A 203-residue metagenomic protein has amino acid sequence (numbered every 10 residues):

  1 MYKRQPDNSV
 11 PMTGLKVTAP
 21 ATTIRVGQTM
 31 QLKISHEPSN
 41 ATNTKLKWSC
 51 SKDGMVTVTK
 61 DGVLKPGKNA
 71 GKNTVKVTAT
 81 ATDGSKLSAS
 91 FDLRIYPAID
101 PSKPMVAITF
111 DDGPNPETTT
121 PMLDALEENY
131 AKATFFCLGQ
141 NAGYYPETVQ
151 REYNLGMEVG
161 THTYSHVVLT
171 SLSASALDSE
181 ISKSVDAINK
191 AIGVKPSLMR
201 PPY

Functional and structural regions predicted by a protein language model:
M1: Active-site loops and adjacent core secondary-structure elements that bind or stabilize anionic groups
R4-P97: Extracytoplasmic soluble-region selector
R94-L172, A176-P196: Active-site beta->alpha N-cap acidic-glycine motif
